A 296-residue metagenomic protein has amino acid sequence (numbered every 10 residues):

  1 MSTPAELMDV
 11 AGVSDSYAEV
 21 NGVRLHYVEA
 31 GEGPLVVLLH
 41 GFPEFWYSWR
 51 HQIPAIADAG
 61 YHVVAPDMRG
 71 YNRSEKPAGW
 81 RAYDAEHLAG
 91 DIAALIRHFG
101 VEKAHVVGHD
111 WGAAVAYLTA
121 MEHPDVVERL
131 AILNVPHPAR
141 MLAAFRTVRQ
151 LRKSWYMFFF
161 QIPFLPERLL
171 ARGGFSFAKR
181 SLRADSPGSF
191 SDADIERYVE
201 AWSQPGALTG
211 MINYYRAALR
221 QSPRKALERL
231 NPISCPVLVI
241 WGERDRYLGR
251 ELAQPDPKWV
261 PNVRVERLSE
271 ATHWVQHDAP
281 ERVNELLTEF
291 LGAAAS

Functional and structural regions predicted by a protein language model:
S2-S16, V23-L25, V64, Y71-V107 (+4 more regions): Flexible "cap/lid" subdomain of the alpha/beta-hydrolase fold that forms the substrate-access gate
V23, G33, A271: A generic "binding-loop/recognition-motif" signal
V28-E75: Conserved HGGG/HGGXW glycine-rich cap/lid loop of the alpha/beta-hydrolase fold
G31, A57, F99-G100, L268-S269: Short hydrophobic "helix-edge" motifs at membrane interfaces and signal-peptide entry regions
P34, E44, H51, A114 (+3 more regions): Short alpha-helical
L39, L268-A271: Short hydrophobic "strand-cap" motifs at the C-terminus of beta-strands
A271-P280, N284: Catalytic histidine-centered segment of alpha/beta-hydrolase-like enzymes
